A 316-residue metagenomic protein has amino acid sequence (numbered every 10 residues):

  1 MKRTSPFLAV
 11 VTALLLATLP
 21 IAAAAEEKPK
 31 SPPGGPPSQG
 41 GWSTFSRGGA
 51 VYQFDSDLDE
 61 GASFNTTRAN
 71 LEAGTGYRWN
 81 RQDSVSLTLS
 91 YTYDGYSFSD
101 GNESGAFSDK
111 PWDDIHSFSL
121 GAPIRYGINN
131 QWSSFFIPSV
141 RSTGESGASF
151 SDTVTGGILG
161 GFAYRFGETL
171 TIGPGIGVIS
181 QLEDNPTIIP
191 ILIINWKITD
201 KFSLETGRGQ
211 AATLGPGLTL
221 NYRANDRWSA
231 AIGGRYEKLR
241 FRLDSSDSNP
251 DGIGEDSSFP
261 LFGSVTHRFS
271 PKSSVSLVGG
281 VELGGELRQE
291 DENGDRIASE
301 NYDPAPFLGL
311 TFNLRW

Functional and structural regions predicted by a protein language model:
A25-G101, K197, G207-G209, A230 (+2 more regions): Short glycine/proline- and aromatic-enriched beta-strand/turn motifs that initiate or cap beta-hairpins
G48-Y52, S134-G144, L170-S180, L192-A212 (+2 more regions): Transmembrane beta-strand segments that form the barrel wall of outer-membrane beta-barrel proteins
A50-S56, Y91-S97, V140-S146, V178-L182 (+4 more regions): Transmembrane beta-strands of outer-membrane beta-barrel pores
D57-G61, E103-K110, T143-A148, G177-S180 (+3 more regions): Extracellular loop and loop/strand-boundary signature of outer-membrane beta-barrel proteins
T67-A73, H116-A122, P138-S142, V154-G160 (+5 more regions): Hydrophobic, lipid-facing positions within transmembrane beta-strands of outer-membrane proteins
Y77-R81, Y126-W132, Y164-E168, I198-D200 (+3 more regions): Outer-membrane beta-barrel strand-turn architecture
R81-L87, N130-F136, E168-P174, K201-E205 (+3 more regions): Repeated loop/turn-to-beta-strand initiation elements of outer-membrane beta-barrel proteins
I191-K201, G263-F269, E300-W316: Outer-membrane beta-barrel "beta-signal"
